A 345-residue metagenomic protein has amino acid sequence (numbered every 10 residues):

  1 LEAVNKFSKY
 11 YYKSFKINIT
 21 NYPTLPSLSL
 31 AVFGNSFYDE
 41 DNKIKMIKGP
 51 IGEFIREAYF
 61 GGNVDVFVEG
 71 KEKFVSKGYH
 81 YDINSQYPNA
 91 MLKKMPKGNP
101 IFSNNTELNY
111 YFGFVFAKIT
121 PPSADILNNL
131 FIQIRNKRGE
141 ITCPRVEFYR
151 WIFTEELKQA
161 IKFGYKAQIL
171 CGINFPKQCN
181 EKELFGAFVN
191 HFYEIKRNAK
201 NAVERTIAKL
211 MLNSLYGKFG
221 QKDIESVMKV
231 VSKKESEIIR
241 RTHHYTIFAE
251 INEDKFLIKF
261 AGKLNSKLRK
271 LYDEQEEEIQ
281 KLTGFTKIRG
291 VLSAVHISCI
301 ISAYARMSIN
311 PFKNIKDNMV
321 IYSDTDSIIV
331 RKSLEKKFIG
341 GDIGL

Functional and structural regions predicted by a protein language model:
L1-L345: Conserved acidic
